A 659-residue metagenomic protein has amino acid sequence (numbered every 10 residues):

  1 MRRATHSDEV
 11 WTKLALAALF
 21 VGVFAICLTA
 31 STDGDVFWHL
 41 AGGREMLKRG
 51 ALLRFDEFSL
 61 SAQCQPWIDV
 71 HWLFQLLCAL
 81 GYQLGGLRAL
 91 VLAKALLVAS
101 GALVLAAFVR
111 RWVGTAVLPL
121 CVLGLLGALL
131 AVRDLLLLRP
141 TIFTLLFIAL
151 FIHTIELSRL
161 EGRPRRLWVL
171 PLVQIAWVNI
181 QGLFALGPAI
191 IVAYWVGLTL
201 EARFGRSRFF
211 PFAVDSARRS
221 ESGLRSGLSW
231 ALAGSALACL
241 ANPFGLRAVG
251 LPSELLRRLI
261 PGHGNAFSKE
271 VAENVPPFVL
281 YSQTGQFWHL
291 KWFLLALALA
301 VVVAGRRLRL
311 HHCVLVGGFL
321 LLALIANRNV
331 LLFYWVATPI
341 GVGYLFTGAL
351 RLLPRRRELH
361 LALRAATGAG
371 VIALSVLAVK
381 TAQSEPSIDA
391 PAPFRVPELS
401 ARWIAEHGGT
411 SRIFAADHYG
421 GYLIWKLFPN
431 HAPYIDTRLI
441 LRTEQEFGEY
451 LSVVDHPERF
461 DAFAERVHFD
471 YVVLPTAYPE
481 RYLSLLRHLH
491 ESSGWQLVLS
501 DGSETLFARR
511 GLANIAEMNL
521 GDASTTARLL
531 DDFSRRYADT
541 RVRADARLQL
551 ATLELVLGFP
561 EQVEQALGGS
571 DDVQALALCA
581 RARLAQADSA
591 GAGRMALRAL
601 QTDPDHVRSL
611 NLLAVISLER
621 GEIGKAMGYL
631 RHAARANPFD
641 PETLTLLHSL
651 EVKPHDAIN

Functional and structural regions predicted by a protein language model:
V23, A128-V132, R166-G182, I191 (+2 more regions): Membrane-interface alpha helices of multi-pass inner-membrane proteins
S61-R88, L92: Short hydrophobic/aromatic helix or loop-helix immediately within or flanking a transmembrane segment in polytopic
D69-L80, G250-L290: Juxtamembrane membrane-water interface segments that cap and precede transmembrane helices
L92-V113: Transmembrane-helix motifs of polytopic, lipid-linked glycan transferases
L135-F143: Short acidic/glycine- and proline-prone juxtamembrane loop motifs at membrane-interface regions of multi-pass membrane
F151-L167, R208, A300-A304: Membrane-interface transmembrane helices that cradle and orient dolichyl/undecaprenyl
L157-I175, S226-W230, C313-G317: Short hydrophobic alpha-helices at membrane interfaces in multi-pass membrane enzymes
A382-H418, Y422, F428-Y434, L439-N659: C-terminal luminal/periplasmic domains and tails of membrane-associated envelope-modifying transferases
